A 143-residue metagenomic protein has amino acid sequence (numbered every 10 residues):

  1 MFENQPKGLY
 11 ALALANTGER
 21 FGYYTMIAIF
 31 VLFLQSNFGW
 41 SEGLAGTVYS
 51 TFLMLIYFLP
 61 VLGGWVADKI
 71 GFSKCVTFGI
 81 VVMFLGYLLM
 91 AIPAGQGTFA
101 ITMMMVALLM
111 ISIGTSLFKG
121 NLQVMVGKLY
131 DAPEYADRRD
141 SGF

Functional and structural regions predicted by a protein language model:
M1-Y23, T98-A100: Cytosolic juxtamembrane N-terminal segment immediately preceding the first transmembrane helix of multi-pass
T17, G86, F99-N121: Hydrophobic core of transmembrane alpha-helices in multi-pass small-molecule transporters, especially MFS/SLC-type
M26-L44, V48: Short amphipathic helix-loop junctions that connect adjacent transmembrane helices in Major Facilitator Superfamily/SLC
W40-M54, D137-F143: Loop-to-transmembrane helix entry
S50-D68, K119, Q123: Central cavity-lining transmembrane alpha-helices of secondary-active solute carriers, predominantly the Major
D68-M83, P133-R138: Cytoplasmic membrane-interface "Motif A"-like loop-to-helix N-cap segments of 12-TM Major Facilitator Superfamily
T77-F99, M104: C-terminal ends and interior cores of transmembrane alpha-helices in multi-pass membrane transporters/permeases
L117-P133: Intracellular juxtamembrane helix-capping segments at the cytosolic ends of symmetry-related transmembrane helices
